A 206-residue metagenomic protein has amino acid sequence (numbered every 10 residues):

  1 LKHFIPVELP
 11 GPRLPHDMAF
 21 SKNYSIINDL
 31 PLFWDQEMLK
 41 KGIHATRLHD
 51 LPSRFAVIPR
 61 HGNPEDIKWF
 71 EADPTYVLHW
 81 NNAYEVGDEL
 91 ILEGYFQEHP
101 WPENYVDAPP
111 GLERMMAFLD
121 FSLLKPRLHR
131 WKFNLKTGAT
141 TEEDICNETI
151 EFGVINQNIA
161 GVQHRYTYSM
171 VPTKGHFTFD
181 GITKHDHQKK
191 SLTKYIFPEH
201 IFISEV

Functional and structural regions predicted by a protein language model:
L1-E205: Beta-propeller domains
